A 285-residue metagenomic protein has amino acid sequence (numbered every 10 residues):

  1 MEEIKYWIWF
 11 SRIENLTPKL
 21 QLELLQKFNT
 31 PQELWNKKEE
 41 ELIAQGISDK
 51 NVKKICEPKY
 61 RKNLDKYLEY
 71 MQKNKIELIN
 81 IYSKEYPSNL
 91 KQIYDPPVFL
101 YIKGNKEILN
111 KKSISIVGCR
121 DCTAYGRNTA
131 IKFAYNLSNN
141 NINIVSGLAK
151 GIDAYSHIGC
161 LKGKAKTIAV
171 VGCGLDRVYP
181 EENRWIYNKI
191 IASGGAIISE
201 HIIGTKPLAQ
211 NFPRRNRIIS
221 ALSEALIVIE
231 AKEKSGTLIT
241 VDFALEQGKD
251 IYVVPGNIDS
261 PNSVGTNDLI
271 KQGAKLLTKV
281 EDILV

Functional and structural regions predicted by a protein language model:
M1-E3, K73, N80-V285: Glycine-biased, small-residue-rich flexible motifs in mid-sequence functional cores and linkers
M1-K84, V253: Short, small/acidic-rich helices and loops at N termini and domain boundaries of DNA replication/processing enzymes
